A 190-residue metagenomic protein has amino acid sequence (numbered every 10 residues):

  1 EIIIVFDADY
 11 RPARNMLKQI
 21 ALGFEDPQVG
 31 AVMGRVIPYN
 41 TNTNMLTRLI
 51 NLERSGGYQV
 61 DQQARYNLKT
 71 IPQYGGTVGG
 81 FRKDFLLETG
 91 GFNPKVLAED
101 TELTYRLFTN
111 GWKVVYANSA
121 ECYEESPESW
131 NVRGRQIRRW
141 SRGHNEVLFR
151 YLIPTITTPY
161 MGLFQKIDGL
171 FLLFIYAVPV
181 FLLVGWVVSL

Functional and structural regions predicted by a protein language model:
E1, R14-L97, G134, R138-F149: Long helical/loop segments within the catalytic core of UDP-sugar-dependent glycosyltransferases, especially the large
I2-R11: Short beta-strand-to-loop acidic/aromatic patch adjacent to the donor-nucleotide binding site
F6, T77, R82, N118-S119: A secondary-structure boundary/capping signal
Y10-P12, I37-Y39, E102, E121-Y123: A short, conserved beta-strand element in the Rossmann-like catalytic core that flanks the donor/metal-binding loop
L68, E128-L190: Basic/Trp-rich segment in TM-proximal cytosolic loops or flexible interdomain/linker regions
K95, T104-C122: Catalytic donor-sugar/metal-binding loop of nucleotide-sugar-dependent glycosyltransferases
L103-T104, R133: Short, hydrophobic alpha-helical packing/hinge segments within bilobed ligand-binding/sensory domains
N118-V132: Active-site donor/metal-binding and catalytic loop motifs of nucleotide-sugar-dependent glycosylation enzymes
